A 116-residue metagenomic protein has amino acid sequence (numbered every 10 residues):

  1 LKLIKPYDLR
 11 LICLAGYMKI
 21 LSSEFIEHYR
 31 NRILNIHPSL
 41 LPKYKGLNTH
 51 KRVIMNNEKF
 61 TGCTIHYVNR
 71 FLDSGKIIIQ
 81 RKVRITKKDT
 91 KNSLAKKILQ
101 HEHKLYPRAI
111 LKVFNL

Functional and structural regions predicted by a protein language model:
L3-L9: Glycine-rich phosphate-binding loop signature in dinucleotide/nucleotide-binding domains
R10-L116: Donor/substrate-binding cores of folate-linked one-carbon enzymes
